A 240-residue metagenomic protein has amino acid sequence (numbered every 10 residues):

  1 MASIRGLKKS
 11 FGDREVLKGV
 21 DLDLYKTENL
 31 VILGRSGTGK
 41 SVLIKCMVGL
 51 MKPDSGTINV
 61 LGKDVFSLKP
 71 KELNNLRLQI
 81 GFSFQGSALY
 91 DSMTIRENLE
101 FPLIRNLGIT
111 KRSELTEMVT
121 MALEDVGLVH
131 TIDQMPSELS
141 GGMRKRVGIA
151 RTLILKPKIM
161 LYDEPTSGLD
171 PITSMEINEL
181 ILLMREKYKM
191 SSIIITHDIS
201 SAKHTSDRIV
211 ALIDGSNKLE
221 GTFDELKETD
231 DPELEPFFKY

Functional and structural regions predicted by a protein language model:
V48: Helix-to-loop junction immediately C-terminal to a conserved catalytic motif
G56-D64: Conserved ABC transporter NBD signature motif
D64, K111-H130: Conserved ABC ATPase "signature" region
M135-L139, M143: Conserved ABC ATPase signature
I154-K158: A short, proline-enriched helix->beta-strand linker immediately N-terminal to the Walker B motif in ABC-type P-loop
M160-D163: Catalytic Walker B motif of ABC-type/P-loop ATPase nucleotide-binding domains
